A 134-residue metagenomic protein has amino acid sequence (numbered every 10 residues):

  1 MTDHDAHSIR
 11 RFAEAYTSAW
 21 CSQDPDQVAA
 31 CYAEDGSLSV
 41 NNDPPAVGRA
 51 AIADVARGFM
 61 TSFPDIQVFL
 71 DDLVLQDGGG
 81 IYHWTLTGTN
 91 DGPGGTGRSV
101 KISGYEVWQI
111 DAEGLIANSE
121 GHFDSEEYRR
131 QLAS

Functional and structural regions predicted by a protein language model:
M1-E34, S134: Short, low-complexity N-terminal intrinsically disordered segments enriched in polar/charged residues
T2-H4, S8, S39, A53-S134: A beta-strand edge to alpha-helix "cap/lid" segment located at domain peripheries
A15-S18, N42, N118: Short, flexible active-site loop motifs that bind/organize anionic cofactors or intermediates
W20, D26, D43, F63 (+1 more regions): Hydrophobic alpha-helical elements and their junctions with loops/disorder across both membrane and soluble proteins
C31, G36-V47, G58-S62: A short gly/proline-enriched turn/hairpin at secondary-structure junctions
